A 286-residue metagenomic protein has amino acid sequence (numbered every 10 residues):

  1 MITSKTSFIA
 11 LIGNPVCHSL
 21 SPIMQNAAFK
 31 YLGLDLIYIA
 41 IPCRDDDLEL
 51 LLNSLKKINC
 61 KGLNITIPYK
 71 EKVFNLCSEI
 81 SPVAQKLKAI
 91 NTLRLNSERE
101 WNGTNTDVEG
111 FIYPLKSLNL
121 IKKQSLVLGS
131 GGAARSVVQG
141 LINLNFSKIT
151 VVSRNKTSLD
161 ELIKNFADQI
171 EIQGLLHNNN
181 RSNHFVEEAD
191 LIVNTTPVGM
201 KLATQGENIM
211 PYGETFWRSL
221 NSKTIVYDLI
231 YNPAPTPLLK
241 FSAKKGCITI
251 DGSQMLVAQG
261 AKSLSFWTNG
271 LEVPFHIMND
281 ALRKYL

Functional and structural regions predicted by a protein language model:
I2-L118: Phosphate/diphosphate ligand-binding glycine-rich loop within oxidoreductases
G13, N105, L115, N119-F146 (+1 more regions): Glycine-rich adenosine-cofactor-binding loop
P15, R154-K156, N232: Residues in the short beta-alpha loop(s) of Rossmann-like NAD(P)-binding domains
I67-K72, G132-A133, P197-M200, N232: Short glycine-rich anion-binding loops that position phosphate/pyrophosphate groups of nucleotides and phosphorylated
N143-K148, K245-I248: Conserved S-adenosyl-L-methionine
F146-Q169: NAD(P)-binding Rossmann-fold cofactor-contacting core
E171-T249: Rossmann-like adenosine-cofactor binding region
K223-L286: Adenosine-phosphate binding glycine-rich loop
